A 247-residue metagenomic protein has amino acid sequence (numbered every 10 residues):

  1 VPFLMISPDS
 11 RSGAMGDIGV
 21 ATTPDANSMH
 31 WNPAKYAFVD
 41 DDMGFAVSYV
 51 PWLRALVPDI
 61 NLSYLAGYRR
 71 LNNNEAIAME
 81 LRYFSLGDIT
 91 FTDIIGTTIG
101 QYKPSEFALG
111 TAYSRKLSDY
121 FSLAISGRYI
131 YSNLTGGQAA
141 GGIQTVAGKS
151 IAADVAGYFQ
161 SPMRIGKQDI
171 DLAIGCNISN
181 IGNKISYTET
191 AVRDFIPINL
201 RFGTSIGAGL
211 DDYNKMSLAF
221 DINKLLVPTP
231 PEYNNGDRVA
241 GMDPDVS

Functional and structural regions predicted by a protein language model:
V1-S247: Subset of outer-membrane beta-barrel
